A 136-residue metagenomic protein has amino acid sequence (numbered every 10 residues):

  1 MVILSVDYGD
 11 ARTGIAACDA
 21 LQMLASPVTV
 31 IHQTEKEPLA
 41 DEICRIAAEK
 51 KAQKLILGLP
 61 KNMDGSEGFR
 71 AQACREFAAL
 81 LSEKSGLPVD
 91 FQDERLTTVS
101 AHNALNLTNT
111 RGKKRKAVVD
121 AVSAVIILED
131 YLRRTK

Functional and structural regions predicted by a protein language model:
M1-L4, A11-K136: Phosphate- and other anionic-substrate recognition elements at nucleic-acid/protein interfaces
